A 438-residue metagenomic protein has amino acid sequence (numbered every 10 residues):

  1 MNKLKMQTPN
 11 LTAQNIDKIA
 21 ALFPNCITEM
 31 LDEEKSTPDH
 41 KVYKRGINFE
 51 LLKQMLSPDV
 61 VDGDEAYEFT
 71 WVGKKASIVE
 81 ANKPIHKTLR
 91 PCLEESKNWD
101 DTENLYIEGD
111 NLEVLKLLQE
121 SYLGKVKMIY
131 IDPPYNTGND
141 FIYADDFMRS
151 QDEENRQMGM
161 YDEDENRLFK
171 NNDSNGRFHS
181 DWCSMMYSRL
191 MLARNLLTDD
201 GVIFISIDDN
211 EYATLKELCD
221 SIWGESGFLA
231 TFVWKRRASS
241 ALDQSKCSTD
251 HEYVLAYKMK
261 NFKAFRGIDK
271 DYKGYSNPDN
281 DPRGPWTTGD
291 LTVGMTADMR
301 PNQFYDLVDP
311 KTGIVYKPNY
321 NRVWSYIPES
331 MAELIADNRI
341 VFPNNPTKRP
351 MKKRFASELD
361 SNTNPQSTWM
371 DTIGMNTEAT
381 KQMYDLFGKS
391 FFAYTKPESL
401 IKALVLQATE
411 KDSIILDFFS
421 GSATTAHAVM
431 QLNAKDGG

Functional and structural regions predicted by a protein language model:
M1-N48: N-terminal low-complexity, Ser/Thr- and acidic-residue-enriched intrinsically disordered segments
T8, T12, C26, Q151-R156 (+2 more regions): Charged, low-complexity, helix-prone segments enriched in Lys/Glu/Asp/Gln
Y43-I414: Class I S-adenosyl-L-methionine
I131, S413-L432: A phosphate-binding catalytic loop at a beta-strand-loop-alpha-helix junction that coordinates phosphoryl groups
D436-G438: Short, intrinsically disordered, charge-balanced linker/junction segments flanking boundaries in proteins
